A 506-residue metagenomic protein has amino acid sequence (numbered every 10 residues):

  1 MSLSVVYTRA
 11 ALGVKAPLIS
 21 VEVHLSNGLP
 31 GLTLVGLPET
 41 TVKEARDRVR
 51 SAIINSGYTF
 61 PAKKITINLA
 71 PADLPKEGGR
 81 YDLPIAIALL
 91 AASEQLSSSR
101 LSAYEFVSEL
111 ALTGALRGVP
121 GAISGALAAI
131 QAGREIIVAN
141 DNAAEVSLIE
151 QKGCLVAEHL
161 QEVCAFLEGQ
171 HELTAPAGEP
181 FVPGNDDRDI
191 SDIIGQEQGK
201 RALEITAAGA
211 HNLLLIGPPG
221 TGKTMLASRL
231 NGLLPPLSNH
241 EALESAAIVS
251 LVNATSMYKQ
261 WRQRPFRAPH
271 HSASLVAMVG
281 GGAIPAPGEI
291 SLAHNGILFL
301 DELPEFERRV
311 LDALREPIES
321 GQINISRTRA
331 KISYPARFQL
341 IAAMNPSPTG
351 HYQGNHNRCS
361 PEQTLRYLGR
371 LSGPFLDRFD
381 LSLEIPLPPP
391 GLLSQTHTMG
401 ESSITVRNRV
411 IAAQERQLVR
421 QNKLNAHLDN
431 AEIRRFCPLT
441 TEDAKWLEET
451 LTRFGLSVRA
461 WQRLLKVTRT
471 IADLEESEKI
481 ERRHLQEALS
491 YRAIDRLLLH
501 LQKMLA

Functional and structural regions predicted by a protein language model:
M1-L214, P218-M225, W261, S326 (+2 more regions): Peripheral, non-AAA+ core regions of ATP-driven protein-machinery
V35-R46, P61, N68-G78, I284-P285 (+2 more regions): Basic, amphipathic alpha-helical bundle interface domains used for macromolecular binding and assembly
F60-K63, R100-L101, Q131, E150 (+7 more regions): Short loop/turn elements that form and flank the Walker-type P-loop nucleotide-binding site in RecA-like NTPase cores
T113, L300, F306-E307, G350: Catalytic P-loop NTPase motifs of RecA-like helicase/translocase cores
E168-I205, G209, P236-I290: P-loop NTPase nucleotide-binding/switch module
L215-T255, S320: Walker A/P-loop
N295, D301-L303, A313: Walker B catalytic acidic pair
